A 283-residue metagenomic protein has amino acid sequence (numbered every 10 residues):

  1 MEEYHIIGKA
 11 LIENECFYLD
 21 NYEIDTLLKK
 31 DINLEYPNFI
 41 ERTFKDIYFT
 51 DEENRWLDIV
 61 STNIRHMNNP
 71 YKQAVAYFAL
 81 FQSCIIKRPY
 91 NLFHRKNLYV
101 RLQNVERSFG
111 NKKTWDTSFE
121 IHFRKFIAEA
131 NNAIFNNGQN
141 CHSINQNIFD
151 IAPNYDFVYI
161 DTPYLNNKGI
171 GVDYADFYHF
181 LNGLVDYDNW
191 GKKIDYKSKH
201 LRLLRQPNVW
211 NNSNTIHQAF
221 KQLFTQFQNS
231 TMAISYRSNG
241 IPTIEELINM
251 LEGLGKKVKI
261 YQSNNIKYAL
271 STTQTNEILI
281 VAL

Functional and structural regions predicted by a protein language model:
M1-I47: Conserved phosphoryl-transfer catalytic core
E3-I6, E23, E52, W56 (+5 more regions): Exposed alpha-helical structural elements
K30-Y159, P163-D173, K192-K197: SAM-dependent nucleic-acid methyltransferase catalytic core
S143, A233, E277-V281: Ordered hydrophobic segments in well-structured contexts
Q146-I148, A219-L223, K267-Y268: Generic recognition of flexible, low-complexity loop/linker segments
L165-T215: Mobile active-site "lid"/loop adjacent to the S-adenosyl-L-methionine
L203-G255, S263: Conserved Class I SAM-dependent methyltransferase catalytic core
I244-L283: Class I S-adenosyl-L-methionine
